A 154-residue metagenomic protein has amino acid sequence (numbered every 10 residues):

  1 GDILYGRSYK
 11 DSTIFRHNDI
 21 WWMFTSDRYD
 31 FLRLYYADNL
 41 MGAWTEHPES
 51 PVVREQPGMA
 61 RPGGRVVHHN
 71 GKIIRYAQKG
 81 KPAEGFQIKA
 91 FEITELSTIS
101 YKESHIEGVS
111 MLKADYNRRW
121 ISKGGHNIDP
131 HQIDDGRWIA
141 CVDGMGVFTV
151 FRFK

Functional and structural regions predicted by a protein language model:
G1-K154: Carbohydrate-active catalytic/glycan-binding domains of CAZyme proteins, especially the secreted or lumenal ectodomains
